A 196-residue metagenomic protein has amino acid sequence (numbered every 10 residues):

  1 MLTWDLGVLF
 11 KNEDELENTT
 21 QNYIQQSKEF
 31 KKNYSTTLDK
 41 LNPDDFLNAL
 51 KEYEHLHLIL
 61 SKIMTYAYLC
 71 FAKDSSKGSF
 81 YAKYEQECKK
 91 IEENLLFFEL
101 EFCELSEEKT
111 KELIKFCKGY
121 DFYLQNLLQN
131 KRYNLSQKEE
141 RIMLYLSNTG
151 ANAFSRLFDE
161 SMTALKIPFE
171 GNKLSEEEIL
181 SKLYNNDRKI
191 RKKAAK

Functional and structural regions predicted by a protein language model:
M1-K196: A well-structured
